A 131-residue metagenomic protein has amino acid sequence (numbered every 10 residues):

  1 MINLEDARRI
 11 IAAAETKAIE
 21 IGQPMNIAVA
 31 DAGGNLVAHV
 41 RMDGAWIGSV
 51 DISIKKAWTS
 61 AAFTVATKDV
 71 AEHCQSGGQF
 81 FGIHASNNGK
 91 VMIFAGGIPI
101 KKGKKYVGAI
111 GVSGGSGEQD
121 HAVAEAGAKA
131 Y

Functional and structural regions predicted by a protein language model:
M1-Y131: Flexible, solvent-exposed loop/hinge segments and secondary-structure transition points
